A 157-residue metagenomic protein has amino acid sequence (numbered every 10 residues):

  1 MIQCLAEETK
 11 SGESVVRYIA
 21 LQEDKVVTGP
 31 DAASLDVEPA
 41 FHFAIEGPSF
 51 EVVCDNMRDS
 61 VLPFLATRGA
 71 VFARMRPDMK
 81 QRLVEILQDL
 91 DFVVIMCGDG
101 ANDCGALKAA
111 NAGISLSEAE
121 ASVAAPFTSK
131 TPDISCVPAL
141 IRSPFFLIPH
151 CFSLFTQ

Functional and structural regions predicted by a protein language model:
M1-I86, L90, I95, C104 (+1 more regions): Cytosolic catalytic headpieces and adjacent flexible linkers of membrane translocases
D99: Conserved catalytic-loop aspartate of Hanks-type protein kinases
I141-Q157: Soluble-to-membrane junctions at the N-terminal ends of transmembrane alpha-helices in multi-pass ion-transporting
